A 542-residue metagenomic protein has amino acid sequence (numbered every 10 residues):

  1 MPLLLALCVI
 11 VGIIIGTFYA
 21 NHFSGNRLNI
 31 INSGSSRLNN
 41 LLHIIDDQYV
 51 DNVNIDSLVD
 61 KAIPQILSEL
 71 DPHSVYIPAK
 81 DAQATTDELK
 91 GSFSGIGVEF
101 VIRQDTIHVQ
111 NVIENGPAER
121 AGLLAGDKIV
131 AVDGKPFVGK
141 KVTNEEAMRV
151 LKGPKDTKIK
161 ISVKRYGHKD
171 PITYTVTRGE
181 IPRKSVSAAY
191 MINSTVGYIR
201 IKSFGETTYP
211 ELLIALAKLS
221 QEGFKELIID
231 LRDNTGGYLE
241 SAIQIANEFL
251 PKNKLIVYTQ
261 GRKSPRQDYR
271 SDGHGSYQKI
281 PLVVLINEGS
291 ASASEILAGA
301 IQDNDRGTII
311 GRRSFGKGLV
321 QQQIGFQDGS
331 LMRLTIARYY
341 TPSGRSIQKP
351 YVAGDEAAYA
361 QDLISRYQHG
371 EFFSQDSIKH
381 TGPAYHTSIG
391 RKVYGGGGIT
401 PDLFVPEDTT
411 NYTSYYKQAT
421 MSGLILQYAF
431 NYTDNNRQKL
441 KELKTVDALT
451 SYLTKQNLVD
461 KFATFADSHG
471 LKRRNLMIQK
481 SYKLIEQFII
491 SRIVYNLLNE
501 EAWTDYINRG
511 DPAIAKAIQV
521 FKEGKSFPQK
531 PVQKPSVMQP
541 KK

Functional and structural regions predicted by a protein language model:
P2-F18: Hydrophobic membrane-insertion alpha-helices, especially the h-region of bacterial N-terminal signal peptides
Y19-N32, P531-K542: Sec-dependent signal peptide cleavage junction
H22-G34, L38, L42, D46 (+6 more regions): Cleft-lining beta-strand/loop regions that shape enzyme active-site pockets
H43-D51, I63-V75, A131-G134, K152 (+12 more regions): Sec-exported extracytoplasmic/periplasmic mature domains
Y49-Q110, D156-A188, N508-I518, K525-P535: Extended, small/polar residue-biased N-terminal targeting/export presequences and adjacent propeptide/linker tracts
G126-K128: Structural motif
A293, D305, R312, G316-P383: Polar, glycine-rich mid-to-C-terminal structural blocks that act as macromolecule-binding/assembly scaffolds
S346-I347, Y351-K542: Conserved functional hotspot residues or short segments at active or partner-binding sites across diverse domains
